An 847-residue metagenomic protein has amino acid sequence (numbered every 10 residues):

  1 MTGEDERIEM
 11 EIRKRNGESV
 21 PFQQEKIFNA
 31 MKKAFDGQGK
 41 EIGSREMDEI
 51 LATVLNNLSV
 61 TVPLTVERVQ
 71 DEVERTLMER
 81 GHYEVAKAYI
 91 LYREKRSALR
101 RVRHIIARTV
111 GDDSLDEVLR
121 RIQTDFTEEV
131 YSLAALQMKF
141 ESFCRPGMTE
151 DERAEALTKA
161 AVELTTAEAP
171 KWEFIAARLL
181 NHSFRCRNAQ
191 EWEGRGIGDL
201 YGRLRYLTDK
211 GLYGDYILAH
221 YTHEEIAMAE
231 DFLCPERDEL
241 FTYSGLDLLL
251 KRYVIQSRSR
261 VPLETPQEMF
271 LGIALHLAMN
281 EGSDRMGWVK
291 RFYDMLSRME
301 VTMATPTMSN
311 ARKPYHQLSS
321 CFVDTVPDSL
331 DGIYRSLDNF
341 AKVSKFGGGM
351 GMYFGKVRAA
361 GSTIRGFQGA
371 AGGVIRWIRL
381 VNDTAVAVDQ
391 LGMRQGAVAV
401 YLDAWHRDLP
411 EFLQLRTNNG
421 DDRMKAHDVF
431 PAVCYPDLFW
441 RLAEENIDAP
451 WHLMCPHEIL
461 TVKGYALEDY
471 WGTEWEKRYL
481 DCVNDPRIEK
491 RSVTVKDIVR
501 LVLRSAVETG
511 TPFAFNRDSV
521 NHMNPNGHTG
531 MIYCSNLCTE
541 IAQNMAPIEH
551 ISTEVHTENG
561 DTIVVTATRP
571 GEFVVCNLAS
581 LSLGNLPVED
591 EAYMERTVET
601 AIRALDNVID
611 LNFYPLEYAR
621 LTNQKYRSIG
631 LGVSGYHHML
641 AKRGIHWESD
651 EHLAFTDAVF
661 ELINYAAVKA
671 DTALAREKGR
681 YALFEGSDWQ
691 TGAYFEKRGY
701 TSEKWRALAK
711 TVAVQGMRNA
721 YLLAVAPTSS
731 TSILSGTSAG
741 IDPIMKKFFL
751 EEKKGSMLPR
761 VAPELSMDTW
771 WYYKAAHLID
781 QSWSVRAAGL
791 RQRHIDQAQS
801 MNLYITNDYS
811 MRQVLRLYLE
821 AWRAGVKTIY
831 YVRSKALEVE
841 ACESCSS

Functional and structural regions predicted by a protein language model:
T2-I8, E18, S44-L271, G287-Y293: Core nucleic-acid recognition elements
E18-F22, I42-R45, V110, V261-E264 (+18 more regions): Alpha-helix capping and helix-loop boundary segments enriched in small/acidic/polar residues
Q23-E41, L115-V130, L271-A278, A739-I744: Short, surface-exposed, low-complexity cationic segments
A88-R93, V102, W172-L204, Y435 (+7 more regions): Terminal amphipathic helices with adjacent charged low-complexity linkers/tails
A189-S283, G366-L380, G392-G396, Y401-N536 (+2 more regions): Conserved, charged catalytic cores of large soluble enzymes
T222-C234, D238-D247, T539-Q543, L605 (+5 more regions): Catalytic alpha/beta core of large soluble enzyme barrels
I255, V261, F270-R285, V289 (+10 more regions): Function-dense linear segments that define catalytic or interfacial modules in macromolecule-processing proteins
M295, L337, T597-R620, S628 (+2 more regions): Internal maturation/activation junctions in enzymes
